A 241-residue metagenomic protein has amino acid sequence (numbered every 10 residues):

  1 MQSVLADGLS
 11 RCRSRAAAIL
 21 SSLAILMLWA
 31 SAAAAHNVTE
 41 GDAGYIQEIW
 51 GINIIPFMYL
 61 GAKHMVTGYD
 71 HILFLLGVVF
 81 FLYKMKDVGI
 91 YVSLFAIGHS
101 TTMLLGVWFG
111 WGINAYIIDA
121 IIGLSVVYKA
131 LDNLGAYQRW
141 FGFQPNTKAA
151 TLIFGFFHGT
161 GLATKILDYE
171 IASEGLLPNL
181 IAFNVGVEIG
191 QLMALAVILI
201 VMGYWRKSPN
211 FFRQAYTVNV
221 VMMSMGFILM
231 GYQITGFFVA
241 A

Functional and structural regions predicted by a protein language model:
Q2-T67, F143, G231-A241: Histidine-/acidic- and/or cysteine-rich, low-complexity loops and terminal segments associated with membrane
H64-Y69, F74-A240: Hydrophobic alpha-helical transmembrane segments in multi-pass membrane proteins
